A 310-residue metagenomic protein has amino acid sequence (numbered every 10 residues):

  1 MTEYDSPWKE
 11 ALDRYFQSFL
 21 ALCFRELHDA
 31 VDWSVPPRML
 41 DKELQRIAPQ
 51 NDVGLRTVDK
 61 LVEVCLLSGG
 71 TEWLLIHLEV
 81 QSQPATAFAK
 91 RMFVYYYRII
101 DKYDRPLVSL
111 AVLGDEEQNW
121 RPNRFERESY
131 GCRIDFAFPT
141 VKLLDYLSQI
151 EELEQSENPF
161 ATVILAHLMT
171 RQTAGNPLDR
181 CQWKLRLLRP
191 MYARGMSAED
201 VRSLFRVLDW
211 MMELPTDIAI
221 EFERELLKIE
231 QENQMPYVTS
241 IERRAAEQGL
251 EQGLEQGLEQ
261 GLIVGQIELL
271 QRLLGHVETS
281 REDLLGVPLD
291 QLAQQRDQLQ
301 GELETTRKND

Functional and structural regions predicted by a protein language model:
M1-D310: Elongated, amphipathic alpha-helical interaction scaffolds
